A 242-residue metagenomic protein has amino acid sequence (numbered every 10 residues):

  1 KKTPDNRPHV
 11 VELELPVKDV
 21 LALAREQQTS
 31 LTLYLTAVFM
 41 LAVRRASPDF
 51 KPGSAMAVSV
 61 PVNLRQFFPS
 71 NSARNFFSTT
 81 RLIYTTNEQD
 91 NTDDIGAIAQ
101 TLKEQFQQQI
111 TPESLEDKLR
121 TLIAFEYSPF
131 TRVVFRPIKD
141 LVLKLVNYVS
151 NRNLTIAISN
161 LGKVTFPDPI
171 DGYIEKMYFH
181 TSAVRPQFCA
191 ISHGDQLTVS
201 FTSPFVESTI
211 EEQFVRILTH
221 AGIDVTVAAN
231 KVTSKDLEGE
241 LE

Functional and structural regions predicted by a protein language model:
K1-T29: Flexible, P/S/T/G-rich "lid" or insertion loops adjacent to the active sites of thioester-utilizing
E12, L21, R44-E242: Acyl-thioester-dependent acyl-group transfer interface
L31-M40: Short amphipathic alpha-helical segments
